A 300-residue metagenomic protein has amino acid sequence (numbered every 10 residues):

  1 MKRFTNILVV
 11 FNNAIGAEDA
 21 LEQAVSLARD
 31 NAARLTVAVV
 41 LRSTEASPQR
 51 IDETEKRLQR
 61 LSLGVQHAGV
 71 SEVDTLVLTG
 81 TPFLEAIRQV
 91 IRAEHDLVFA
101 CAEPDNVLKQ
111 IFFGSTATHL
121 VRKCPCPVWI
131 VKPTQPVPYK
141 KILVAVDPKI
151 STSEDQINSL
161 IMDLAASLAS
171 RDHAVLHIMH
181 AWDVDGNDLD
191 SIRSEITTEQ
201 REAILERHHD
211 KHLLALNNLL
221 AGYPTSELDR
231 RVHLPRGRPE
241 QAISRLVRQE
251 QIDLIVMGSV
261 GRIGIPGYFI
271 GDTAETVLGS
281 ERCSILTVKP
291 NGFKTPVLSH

Functional and structural regions predicted by a protein language model:
M1-R3, G16, Q23, E45 (+6 more regions): Structural beta-alpha unit
M1-R50, K141-E199, S280, P290-T295: Small/aliphatic-rich secondary-structure junction motif
T36-A38, D74-L78, W129, H177-M179 (+3 more regions): General small-molecule cofactor/ligand-binding pocket signal
Q49-R50, T198-H212: A short acidic, glycine-rich active-site loop that binds or catalyzes chemistry on phosphate/adenosine moieties
F99-A102, P127-P133, L286-K289: Short beta-strand elements of ligand-binding domains
C101-H119, L254-G279: Glycine-rich, Arg-bearing micro-motifs that act as flexible, cationic patches
S115-P136: Short, structured interface segments
